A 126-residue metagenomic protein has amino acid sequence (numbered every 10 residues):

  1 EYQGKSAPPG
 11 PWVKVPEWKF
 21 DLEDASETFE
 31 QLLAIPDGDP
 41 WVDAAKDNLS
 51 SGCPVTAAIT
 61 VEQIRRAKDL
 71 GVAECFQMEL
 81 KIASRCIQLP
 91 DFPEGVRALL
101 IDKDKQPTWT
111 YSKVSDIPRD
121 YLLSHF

Functional and structural regions predicted by a protein language model:
E1-F126: C-terminal alpha-helix plus adjacent terminal tail
